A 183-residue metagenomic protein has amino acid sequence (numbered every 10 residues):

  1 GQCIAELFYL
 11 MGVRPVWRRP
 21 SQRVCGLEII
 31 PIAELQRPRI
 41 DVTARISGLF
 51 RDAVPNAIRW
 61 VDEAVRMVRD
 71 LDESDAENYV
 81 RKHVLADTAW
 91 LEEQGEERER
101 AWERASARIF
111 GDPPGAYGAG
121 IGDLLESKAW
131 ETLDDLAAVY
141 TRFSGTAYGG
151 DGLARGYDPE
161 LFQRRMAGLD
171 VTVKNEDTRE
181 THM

Functional and structural regions predicted by a protein language model:
G1-M183: Ligand/cofactor-recognition surfaces for anionic moieties
